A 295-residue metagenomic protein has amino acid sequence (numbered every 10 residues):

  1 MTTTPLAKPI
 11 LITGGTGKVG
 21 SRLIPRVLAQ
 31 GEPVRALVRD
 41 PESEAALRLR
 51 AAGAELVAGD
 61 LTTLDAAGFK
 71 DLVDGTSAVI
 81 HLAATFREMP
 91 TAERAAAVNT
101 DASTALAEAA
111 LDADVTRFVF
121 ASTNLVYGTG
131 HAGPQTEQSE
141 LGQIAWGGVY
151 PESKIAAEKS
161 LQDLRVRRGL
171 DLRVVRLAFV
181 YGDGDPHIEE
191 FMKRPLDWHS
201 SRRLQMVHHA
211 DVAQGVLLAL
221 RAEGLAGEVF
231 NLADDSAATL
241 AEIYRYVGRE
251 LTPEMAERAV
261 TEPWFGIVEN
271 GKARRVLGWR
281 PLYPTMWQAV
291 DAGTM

Functional and structural regions predicted by a protein language model:
T4, T252-M295: C-terminal amphipathic/interface module of NAD(P)-dependent oxidoreductases and related NAD-binding regulators
P9-E32: N-terminal Rossmann NAD(P)H-binding glycine-rich loop of SDR-like oxidoreductase domains
S43, R50, A54-D101, A109: NAD(P)H-binding glycine-rich loop region in Rossmannoid oxidoreductase-like domains and their noncatalytic homologs
R94-A105, G148, E152-S153, V207: Glycine-rich NAD(P)-binding loop of the Rossmann-fold in SDR/ketoreductase-type enzymes
D101-V149: Conserved Rossmann-fold NAD(P)-dependent oxidoreductase catalytic core, especially the SDR/UDP-sugar
H131-V174, W198-H199: Catalytic helix-loop patch of NAD(P)-dependent Rossmann-fold dehydrogenases
D163-A210: NAD(P)-dependent short-chain dehydrogenase/reductase
A213-N270: Mid/C-terminal beta-alpha module of Rossmann-like enzyme folds, strongest in SDR-family dehydrogenases/epimerases
